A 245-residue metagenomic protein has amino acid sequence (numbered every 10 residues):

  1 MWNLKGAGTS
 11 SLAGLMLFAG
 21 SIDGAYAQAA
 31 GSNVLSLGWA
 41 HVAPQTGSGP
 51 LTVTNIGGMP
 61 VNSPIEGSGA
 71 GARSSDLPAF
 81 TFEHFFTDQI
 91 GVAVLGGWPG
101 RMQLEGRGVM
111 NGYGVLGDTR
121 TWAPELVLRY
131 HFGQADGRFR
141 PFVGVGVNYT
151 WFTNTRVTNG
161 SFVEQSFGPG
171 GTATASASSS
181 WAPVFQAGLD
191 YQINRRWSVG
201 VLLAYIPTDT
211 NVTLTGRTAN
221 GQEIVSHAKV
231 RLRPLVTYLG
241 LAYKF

Functional and structural regions predicted by a protein language model:
M1-G31: Cleavable N-terminal export/targeting peptides
G24-S32, Q89, G133-R140, I193-R196: Short loop/turn motifs that connect adjacent beta-strands in outer-membrane beta-barrel proteins
Y26-T81, V236, A242-K244: Short glycine/proline- and aromatic-enriched beta-strand/turn motifs that initiate or cap beta-hairpins
A29, A70-D76, D118-A123, A175-A182 (+1 more regions): Short sequence motifs at beta-strands and strand-loop junctions characteristic of Gram-negative outer-membrane
A43, T81-F162, L232-F245: Gram-negative (and chloroplast) outer-membrane scaffold detector with strong preference for beta-barrel transmembrane
L51-G57, G108-V115, V157-S166, T215-E223: Flexible, surface-exposed loop regions and adjacent strand-edge segments of Gram-negative outer-membrane beta-barrel
P64-S68, V109-G117, G168-A175, E223-K229: Extracellular loop and loop/strand-boundary signature of outer-membrane beta-barrel proteins
N194-F245: Predominantly the C-terminal beta-signal and adjacent terminal strand-loop region of outer-membrane beta-barrel
